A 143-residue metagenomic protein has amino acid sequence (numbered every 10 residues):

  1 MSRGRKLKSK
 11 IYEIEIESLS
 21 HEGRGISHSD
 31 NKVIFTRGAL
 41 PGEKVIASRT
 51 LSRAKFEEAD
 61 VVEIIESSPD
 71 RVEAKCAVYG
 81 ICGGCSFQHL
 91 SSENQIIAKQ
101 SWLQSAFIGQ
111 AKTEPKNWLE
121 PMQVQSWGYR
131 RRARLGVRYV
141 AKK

Functional and structural regions predicted by a protein language model:
M1-K143: SAM-dependent transferase fold signal centered on methyltransferase-like domains, encompassing both Class I
